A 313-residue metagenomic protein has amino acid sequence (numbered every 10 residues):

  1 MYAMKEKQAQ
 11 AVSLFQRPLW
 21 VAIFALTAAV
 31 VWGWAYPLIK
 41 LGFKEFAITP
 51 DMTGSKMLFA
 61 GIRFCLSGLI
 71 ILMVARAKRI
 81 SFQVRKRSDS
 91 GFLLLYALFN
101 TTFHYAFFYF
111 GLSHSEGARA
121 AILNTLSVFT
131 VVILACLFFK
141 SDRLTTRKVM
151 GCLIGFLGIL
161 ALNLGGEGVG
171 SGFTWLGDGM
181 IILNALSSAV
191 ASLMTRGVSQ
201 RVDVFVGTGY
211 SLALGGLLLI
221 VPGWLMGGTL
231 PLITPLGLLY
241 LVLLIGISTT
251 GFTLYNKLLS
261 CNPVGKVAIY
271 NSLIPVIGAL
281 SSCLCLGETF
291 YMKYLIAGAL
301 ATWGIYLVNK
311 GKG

Functional and structural regions predicted by a protein language model:
M1-Y2, I71, I133-L134, T146-G166 (+3 more regions): Hydrophobic transmembrane alpha-helices of multi-pass small-molecule transport proteins
Y2, T49-N100, T130-L134, S187-A191 (+2 more regions): Transmembrane alpha-helices of multi-pass small-molecule transport proteins
Y2-L58, L98, G170-G197, L217 (+1 more regions): Glycine-/small-residue-enriched transmembrane alpha-helix faces in small-molecule transporters and effluxers
R17-A22, M52-M57, R85-S90, L164-S187 (+2 more regions): Juxtamembrane helix-entry segments on the extracytoplasmic side of multipass membrane proteins
G33, G61, C65-L69, F156 (+3 more regions): Small-residue-rich packing faces within the transmembrane alpha-helices of Major Facilitator Superfamily
A35, R76-A120, N124, A161 (+1 more regions): Specific transmembrane alpha-helical segments of multi-pass solute transporters/efflux pumps, especially DMT/EamA
G42, F59, G111, L137-K140 (+6 more regions): Hydrophobic/aromatic residues within transmembrane alpha-helices of multi-pass small-molecule transporters
I62, T101, Y105, R119-L126 (+2 more regions): Helix-helix packing/entry segments at the starts of transmembrane helices
